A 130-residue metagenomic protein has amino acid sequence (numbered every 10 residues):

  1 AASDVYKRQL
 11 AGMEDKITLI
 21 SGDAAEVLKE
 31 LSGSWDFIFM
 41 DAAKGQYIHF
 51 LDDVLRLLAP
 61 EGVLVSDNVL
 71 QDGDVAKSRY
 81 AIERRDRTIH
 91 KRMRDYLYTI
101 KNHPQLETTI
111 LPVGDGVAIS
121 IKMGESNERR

Functional and structural regions predicted by a protein language model:
A1-Y6: Short, small-residue-biased leader/transition segments that mark boundaries at the very start of proteins
K7-G33: S-adenosyl-L-methionine
R8-M13, W35-F37, A81-R85, S126: Short, hinge-like loop/turn segments at secondary-structure boundaries
L19-I20, F39-M40, T109: Conserved SAM-binding loop
G33-M40, V63: Short SAM/SAH-binding signature in class I
A42-K44: Switch II (G3) loop of P-loop NTPases
Q46-R130: C-terminal substrate-binding/active-site "lid" region of AdoMet-derived donor-dependent transferases
